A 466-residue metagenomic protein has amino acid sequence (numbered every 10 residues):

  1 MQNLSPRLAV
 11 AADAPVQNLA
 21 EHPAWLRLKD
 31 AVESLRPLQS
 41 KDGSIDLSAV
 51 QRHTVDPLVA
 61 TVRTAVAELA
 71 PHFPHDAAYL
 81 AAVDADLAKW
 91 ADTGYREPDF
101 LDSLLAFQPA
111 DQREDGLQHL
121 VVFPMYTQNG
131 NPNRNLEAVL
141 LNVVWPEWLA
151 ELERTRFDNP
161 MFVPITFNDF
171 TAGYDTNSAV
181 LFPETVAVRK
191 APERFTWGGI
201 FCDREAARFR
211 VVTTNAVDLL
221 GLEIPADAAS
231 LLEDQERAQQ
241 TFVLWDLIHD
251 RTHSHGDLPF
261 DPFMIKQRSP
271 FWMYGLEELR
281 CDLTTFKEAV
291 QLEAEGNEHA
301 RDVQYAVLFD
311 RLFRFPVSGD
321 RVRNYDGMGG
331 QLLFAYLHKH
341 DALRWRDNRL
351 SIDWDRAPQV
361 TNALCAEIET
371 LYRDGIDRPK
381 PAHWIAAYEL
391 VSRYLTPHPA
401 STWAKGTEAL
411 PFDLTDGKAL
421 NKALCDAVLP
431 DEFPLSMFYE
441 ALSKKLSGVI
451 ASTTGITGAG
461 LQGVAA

Functional and structural regions predicted by a protein language model:
Q2-K190, R194, Q359-A466: Non-catalytic terminal regions of proteins
P6-D13, Q17, Q239, F286 (+3 more regions): Long, well-structured alpha-helical subdomains associated with metal-dependent extracellular/ecto-lumenal hydrolases
R204-L219: Acidic, low-complexity proline/glycine-rich segments
A228-W245: Short pre-active-site segment immediately N-terminal to the catalytic Zn-binding motif
F242-L258: Active-site recognition of the HExxH zinc-binding catalytic motif
H253, D257-D261, K287-A294: Conserved helix-loop functional segments at active or binding sites
D257-L279: Post-HEXXH active-site segment of zinc metalloproteases
Y274-V290: An active-site-proximal "capping" alpha-helix that borders the catalytic cofactor pocket
